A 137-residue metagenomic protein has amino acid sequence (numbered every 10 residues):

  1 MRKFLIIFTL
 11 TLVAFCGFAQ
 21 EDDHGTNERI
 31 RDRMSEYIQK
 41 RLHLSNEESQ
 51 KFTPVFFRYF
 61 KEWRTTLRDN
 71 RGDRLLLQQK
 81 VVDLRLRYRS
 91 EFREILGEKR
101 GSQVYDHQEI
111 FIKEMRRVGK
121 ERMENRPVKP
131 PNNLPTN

Functional and structural regions predicted by a protein language model:
M1-D23: Bacterial Sec-dependent N-terminal signal peptides
Q20-N137: Charge-rich (acidic/polar
